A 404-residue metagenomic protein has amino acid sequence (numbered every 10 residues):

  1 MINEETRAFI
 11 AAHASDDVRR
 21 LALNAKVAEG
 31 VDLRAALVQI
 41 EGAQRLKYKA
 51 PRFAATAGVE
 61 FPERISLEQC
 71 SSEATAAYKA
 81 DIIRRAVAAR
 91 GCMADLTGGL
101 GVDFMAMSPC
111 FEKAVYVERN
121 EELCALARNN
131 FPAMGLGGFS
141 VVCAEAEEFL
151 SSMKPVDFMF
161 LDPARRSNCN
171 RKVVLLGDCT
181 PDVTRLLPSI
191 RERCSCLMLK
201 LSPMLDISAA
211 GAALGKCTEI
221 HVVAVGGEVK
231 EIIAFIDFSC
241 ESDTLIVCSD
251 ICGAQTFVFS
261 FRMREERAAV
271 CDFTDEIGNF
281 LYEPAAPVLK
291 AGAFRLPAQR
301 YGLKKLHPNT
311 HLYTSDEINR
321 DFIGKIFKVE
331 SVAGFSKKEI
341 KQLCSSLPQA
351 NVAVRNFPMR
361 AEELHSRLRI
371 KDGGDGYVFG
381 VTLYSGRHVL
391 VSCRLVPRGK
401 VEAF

Functional and structural regions predicted by a protein language model:
M1-F404: SAM-dependent transferase fold signal centered on methyltransferase-like domains, encompassing both Class I
